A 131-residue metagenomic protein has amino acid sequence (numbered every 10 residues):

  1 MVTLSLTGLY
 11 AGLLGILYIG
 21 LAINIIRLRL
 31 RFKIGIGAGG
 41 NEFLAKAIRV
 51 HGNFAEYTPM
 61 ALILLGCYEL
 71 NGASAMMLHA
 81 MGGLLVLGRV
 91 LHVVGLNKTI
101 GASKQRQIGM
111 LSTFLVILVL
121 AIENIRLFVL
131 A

Functional and structural regions predicted by a protein language model:
T3-G20: Alpha-helical transmembrane segments
L14, L44-T58: A loop-to-helix transmembrane entry motif
G15-L30, V86-G95: Transmembrane alpha-helical segments that form the membrane-embedded catalytic/substrate-channel core of multi-pass
I23-R49: Cytosolic, membrane-interface loops and tails of multi-pass inner-membrane proteins
N53-L65, I117: Core segments of transmembrane alpha-helices that mediate helix-helix packing or line hydrophobic substrate/ligand
L64-L87: Short alpha-helical packing/oligomerization segments
L91-V116: Interfacial loop-to-transmembrane junctions
A121-A131: Juxtamembrane boundary at the C-terminal end of a transmembrane helix
